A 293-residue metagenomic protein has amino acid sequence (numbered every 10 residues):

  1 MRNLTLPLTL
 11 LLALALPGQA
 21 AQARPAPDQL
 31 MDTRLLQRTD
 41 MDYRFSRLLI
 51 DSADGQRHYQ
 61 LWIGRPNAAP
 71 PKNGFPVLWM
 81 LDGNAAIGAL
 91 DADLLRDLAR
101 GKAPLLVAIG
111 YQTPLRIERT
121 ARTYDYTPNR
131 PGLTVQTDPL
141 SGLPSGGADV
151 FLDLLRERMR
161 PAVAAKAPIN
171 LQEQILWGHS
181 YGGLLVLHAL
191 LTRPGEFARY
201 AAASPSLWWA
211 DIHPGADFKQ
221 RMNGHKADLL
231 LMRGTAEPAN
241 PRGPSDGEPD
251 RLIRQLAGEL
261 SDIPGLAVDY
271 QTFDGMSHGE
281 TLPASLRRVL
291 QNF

Functional and structural regions predicted by a protein language model:
P7-P17: Bacterial N-terminal signal peptides
A21-F75: A domain-start/cap signature at the N-terminus of enzymes
K72-L154, R158, A162, K166: Serine-hydrolase catalytic machinery in alpha/beta-hydrolase-like enzymes
P168-H179, Y200: Alpha/beta-hydrolase fold nucleophile elbow
G178-G182, V186: Gly/Ala-rich beta-loop-alpha elbow adjacent to hydrolase catalytic centers
H188-A198: Conserved hydrolase catalytic core segment
E196-L207, D228: A conserved short beta-strand
W208-M276: The feature captures the conserved acid-bearing segment of alpha/beta-hydrolase catalytic domains
